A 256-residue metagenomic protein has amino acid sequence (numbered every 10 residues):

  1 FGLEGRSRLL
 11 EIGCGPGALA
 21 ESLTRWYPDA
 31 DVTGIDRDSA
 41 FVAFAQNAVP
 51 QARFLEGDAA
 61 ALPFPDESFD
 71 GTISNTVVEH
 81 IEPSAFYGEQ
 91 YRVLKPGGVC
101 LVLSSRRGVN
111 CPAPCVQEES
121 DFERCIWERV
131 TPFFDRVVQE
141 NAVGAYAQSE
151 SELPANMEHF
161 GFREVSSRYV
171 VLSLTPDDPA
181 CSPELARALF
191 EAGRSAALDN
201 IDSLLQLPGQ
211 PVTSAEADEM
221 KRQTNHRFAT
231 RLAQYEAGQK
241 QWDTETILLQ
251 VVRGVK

Functional and structural regions predicted by a protein language model:
F1-S7: Conserved alpha-helix/loop element of class I SAM-dependent methyltransferases that forms part of the SAM/SAH-binding
L10, P16-A61: Class I SAM-dependent methyltransferase SAM/SAH-binding core
A60-G71: A short acidic, Gly/Pro-enriched loop at the edge of an enzyme's catalytic core that lines a small-molecule cofactor
D70-S84, R106: A short SAM/SAH-binding and catalytic strip from SAM-dependent methyltransferases
A85-V99: A short glycine-rich, Lys/Arg-flanked "PGG" loop and its adjoining helix->strand segment in the class I
V102-S195: Conserved catalytic/acceptor-binding region of the Class I
Y146-A147, S151, S166-V255: Conserved Class I S-adenosyl-L-methionine
